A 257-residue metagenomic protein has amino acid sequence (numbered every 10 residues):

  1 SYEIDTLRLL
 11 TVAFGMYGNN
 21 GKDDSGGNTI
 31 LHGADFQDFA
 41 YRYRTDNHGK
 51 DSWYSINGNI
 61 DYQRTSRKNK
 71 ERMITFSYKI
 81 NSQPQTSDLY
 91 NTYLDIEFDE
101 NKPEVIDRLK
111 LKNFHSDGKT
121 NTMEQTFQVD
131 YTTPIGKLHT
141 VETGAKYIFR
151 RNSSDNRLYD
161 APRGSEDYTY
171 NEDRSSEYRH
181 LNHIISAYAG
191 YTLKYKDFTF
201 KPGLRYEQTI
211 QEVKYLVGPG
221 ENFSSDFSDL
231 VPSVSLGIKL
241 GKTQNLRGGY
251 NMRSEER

Functional and structural regions predicted by a protein language model:
S1-E255: Primarily recognizes Gram-negative and organellar outer-membrane beta-barrels
